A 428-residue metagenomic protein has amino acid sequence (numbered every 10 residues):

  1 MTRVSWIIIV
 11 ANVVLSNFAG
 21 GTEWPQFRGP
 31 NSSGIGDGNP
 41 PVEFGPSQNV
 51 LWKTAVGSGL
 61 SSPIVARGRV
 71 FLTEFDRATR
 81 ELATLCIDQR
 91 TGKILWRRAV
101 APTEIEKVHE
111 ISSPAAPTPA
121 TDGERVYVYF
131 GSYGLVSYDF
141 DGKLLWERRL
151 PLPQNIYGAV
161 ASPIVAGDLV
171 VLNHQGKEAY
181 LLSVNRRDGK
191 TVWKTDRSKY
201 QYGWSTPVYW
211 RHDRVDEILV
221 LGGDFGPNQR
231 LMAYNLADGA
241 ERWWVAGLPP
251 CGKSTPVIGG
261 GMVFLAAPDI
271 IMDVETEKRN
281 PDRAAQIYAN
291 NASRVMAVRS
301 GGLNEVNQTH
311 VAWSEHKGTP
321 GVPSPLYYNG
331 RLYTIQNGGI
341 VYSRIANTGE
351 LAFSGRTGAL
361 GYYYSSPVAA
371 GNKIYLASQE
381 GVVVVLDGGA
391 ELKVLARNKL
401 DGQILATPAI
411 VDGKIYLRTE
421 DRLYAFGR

Functional and structural regions predicted by a protein language model:
M1-W6, R428: Positively charged n-region of N-terminal signal peptides that target proteins for export
S5-N17: Bacterial N-terminal signal peptides
A19-R428: Noncatalytic, solvent-exposed loop/strand surfaces of beta-propeller-type extracellular/periplasmic domains
